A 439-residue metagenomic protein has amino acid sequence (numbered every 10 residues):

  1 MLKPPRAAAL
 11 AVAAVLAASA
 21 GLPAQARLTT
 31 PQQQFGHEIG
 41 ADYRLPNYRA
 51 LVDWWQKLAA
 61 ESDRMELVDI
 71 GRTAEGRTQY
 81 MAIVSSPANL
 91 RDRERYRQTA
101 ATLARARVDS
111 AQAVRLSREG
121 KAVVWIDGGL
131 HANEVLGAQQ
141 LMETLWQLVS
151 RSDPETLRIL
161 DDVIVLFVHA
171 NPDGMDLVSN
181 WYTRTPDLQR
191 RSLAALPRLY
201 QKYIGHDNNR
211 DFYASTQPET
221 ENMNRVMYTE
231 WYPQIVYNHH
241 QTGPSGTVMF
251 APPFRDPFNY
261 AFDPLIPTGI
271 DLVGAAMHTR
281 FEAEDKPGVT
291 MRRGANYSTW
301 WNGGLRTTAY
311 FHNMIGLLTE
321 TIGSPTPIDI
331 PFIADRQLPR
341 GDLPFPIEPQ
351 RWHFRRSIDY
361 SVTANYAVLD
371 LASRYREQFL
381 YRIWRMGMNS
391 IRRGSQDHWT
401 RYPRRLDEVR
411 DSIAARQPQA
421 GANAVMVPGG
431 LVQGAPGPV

Functional and structural regions predicted by a protein language model:
M1-A11: Bacterial N-terminal signal peptides that target proteins for export
A9-S19: Bacterial N-terminal signal peptides
A20-A24: Sec/Tat signal peptide C-region and signal peptidase I cleavage site
Q25-V439: Structured catalytic-domain cores with a bias toward divalent-metal coordination
